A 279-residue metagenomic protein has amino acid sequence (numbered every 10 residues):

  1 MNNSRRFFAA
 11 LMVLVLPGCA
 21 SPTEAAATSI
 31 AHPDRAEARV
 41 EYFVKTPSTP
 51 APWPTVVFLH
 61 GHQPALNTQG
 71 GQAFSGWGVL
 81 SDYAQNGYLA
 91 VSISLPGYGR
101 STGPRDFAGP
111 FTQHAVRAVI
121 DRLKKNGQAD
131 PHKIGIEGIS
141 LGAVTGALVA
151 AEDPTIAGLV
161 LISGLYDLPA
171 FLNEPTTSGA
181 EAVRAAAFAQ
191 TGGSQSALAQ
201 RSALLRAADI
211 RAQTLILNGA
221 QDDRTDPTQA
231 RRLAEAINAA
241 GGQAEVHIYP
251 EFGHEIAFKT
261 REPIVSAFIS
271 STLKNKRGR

Functional and structural regions predicted by a protein language model:
P22-P50: N-terminal cap/lid segment of alpha/beta-hydrolase-fold proteins
A51-W53, H62-T102: Short substrate-entry loop that stabilizes the transition state in hydrolases
T68, P169-R206: Mobile cap/lid helix-loop segments that gate and shape the active-site cleft of serine hydrolases
D106-N126: Alpha/beta-hydrolase active-site loop
R122-T176: Primarily recognizes the serine-hydrolase "nucleophile elbow" in alpha/beta-hydrolase and SGNH/GDSL folds
I210, I216-N218, D222: Short beta-strand/loop motif that positions the catalytic acidic residue of the alpha/beta-hydrolase fold
D223-Q229: Conserved alpha/beta-hydrolase "acid-adjacent" motif
R231, E235-R279: C-terminal catalytic histidine-bearing segment of alpha/beta-hydrolase fold enzymes
